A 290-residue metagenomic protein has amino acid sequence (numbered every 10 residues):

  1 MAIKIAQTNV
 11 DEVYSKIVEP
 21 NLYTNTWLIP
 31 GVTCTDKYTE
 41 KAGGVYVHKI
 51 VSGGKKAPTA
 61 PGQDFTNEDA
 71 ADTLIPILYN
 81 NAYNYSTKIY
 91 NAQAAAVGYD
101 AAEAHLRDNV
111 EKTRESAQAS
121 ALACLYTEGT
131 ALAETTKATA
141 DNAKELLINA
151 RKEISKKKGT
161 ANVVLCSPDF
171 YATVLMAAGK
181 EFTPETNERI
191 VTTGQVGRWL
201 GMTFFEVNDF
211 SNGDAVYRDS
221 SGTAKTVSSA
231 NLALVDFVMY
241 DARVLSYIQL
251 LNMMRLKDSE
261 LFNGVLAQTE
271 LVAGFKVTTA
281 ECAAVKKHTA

Functional and structural regions predicted by a protein language model:
M1-I75, G274, A283, K287-H288: N-terminal "assembly arms/tails" that initiate or stabilize quaternary assembly in self-assembling proteins
P30-T33, I148-R151, R189-I190, L250-M254: Glycine-rich, charged/polar anion/phosphate-binding loops that engage phosphate groups from diverse ligands
T39, A57, D69-A71, Y79-N81 (+5 more regions): Generic, well-ordered alpha-helical segments
K41, Y46, S155-Q249: Extended oligomerization regions of viral-like shell subunits
S52, F65-T66, T73-A96, E145-E181: Structured, hydrophobic secondary-structure cores that serve as assembly/anchoring elements
K56, Q118-L122, G159, L250 (+2 more regions): Intrinsically disordered or highly flexible coil/loop and linker segments, enriched in small and charged/polar residues
Y90-G159, V285-A290: Alpha-helical scaffold segments that mediate packing/assembly in large oligomeric complexes
R243-A290: Extended, compositionally biased alpha-helical segments that mediate assembly or anchoring
